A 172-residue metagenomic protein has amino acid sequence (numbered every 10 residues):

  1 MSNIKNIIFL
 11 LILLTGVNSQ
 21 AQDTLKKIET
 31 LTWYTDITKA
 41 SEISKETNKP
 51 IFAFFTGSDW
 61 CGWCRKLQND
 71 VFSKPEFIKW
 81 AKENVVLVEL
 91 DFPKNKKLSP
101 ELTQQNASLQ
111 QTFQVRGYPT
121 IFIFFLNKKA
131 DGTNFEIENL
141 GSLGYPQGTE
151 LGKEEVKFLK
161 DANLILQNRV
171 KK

Functional and structural regions predicted by a protein language model:
M1-T24: Bacterial Sec-dependent N-terminal signal peptides
L31-Y34, F77-Q104: Thiol-based oxidoreductase modules, predominantly thioredoxin-like and allied folds used for disulfide exchange
W33-I51, A81: A short beta-strand-turn-helix
T47-C61: Short active-site neighborhood of thiol/selenol oxidoreductases, capturing the structured segment around
F52-A53, L87, I121: Hydrophobic beta-strand anchors of alpha/beta hydrolase catalytic cores
S58-C61, V71, F92-K97, R116 (+1 more regions): Solvent-exposed loop/turn segments at secondary-structure junctions within structured extracellular/periplasmic domains
C64-W80: Typically the conserved alpha-helix immediately C-terminal to a functionally engaged Cys/Sec in thioredoxin-like
Q111-K171: Non-catalytic, surface beta->alpha helical segment in thiol-disulfide oxidoreductase systems
